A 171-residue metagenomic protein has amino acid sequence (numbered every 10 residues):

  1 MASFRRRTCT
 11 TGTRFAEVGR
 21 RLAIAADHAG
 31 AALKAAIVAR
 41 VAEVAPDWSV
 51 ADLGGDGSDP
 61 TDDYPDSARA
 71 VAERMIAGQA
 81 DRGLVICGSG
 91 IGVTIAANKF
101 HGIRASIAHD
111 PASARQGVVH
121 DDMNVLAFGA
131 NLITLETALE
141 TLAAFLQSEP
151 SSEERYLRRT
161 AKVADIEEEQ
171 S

Functional and structural regions predicted by a protein language model:
A2-F4, R20-A25, A29-A32, P111-S171: C-terminal binding/interaction regions
R14-E17, M75-Q79, V118-H120: Solvent-exposed alpha-helices and their adjacent loops that cap or buttress functional pockets in soluble metabolic
R21-L22, A80-G83, G102-R104: Short active-site oxyanion
A32-E43: Short, solvent-exposed amphipathic alpha-helices that sit in or adjacent to ligand/effector-binding or catalytic
D47-P60: A short beta-strand-loop structural module common to alpha/beta enzyme folds
Y64-V85: Short, structured active-site "lid" loops
V85-N131: Mid-chain, well-packed structural core segment of small domains
